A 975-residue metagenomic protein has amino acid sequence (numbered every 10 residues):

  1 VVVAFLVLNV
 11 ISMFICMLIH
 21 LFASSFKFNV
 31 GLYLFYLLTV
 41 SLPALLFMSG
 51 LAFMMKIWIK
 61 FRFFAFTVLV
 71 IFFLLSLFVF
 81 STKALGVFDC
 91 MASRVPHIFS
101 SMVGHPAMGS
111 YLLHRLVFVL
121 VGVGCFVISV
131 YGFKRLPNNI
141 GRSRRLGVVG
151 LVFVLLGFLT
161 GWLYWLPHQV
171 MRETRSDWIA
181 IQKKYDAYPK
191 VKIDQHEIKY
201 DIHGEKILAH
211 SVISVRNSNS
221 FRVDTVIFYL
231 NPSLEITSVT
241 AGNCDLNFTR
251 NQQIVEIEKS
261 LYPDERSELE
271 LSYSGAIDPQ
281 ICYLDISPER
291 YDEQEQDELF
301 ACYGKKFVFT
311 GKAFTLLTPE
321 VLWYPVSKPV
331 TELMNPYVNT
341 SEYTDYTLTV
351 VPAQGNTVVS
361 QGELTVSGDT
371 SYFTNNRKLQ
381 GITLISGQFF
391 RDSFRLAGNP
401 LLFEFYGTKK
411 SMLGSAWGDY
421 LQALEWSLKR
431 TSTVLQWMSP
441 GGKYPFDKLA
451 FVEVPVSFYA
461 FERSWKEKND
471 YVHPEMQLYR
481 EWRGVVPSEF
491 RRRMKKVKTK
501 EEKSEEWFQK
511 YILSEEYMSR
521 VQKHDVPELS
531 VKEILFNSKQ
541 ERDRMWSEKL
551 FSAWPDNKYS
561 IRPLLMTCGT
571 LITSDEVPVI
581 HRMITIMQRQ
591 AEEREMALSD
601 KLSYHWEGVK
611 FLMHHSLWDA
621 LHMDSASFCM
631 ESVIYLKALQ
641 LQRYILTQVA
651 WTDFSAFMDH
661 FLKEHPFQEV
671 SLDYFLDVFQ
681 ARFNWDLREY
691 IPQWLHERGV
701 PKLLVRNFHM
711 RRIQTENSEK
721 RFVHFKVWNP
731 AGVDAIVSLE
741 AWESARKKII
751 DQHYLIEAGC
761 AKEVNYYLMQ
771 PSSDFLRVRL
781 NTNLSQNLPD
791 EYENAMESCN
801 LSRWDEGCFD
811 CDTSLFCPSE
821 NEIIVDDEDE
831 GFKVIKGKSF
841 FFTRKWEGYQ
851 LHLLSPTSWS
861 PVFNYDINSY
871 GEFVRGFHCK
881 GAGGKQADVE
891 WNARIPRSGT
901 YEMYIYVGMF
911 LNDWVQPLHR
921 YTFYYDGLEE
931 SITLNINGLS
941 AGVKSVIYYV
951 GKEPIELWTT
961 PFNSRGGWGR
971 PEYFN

Functional and structural regions predicted by a protein language model:
V2-K60, H97-P106, S110: Secretory targeting signals
K27-V30, F88-P96, M108, G141-I207 (+4 more regions): N-terminal, polar/Ser/Thr-rich
K27-V30, V531, S552-Y644, H665-P666: Acidic/His/Gly-enriched intrinsically disordered linker/tail segments that often contain short helix/coil "MoRF-like"
R222-V223, P232-Q296, M334-Y337, S367-Y372 (+3 more regions): A surface-exposed beta-strand-loop module
R250, L348, R395-V577, I584: Juxtacatalytic substrate-recognition/specificity segment
S272-F390: Extended, low-hydrophobicity, Ser/Thr/Pro/Gly-biased non-transmembrane segments
M623-F708: Amphipathic alpha-helical substructures
G807-N975: Extracytoplasmic
